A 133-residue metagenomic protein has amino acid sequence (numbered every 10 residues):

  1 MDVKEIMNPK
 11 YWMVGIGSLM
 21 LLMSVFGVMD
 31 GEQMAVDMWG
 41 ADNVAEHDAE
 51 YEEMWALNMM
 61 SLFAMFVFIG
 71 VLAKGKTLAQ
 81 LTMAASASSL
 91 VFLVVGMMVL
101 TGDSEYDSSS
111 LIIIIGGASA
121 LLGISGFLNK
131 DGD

Functional and structural regions predicted by a protein language model:
M1-M23, E46-H47, G132: Cytosolic juxtamembrane helix and N-cap/initiation of the first transmembrane helix
P9, M65-A87: Juxtamembrane helix-break-helix junctions at the cytosolic face of small multi-pass alpha-helical membrane proteins
P9-L19, W55-N58, A84-S88, L111 (+1 more regions): Hydrophobic alpha-helical transmembrane segments of polytopic
S18-N58: Hydrophobic transmembrane helix segments
M20-V25, A87-M98: Aromatic-anchored segments of alpha-helical transmembrane domains
G40-E50, G70-Q80, M98-G102: Short juxtamembrane and helix-loop transition motifs at transmembrane-helix boundaries in membrane proteins
F92-I112, L128-D131: Membrane-helix boundary connector in multi-pass membrane proteins
A118-D133: Membrane-water interface at the C-terminal end of transmembrane alpha helices
